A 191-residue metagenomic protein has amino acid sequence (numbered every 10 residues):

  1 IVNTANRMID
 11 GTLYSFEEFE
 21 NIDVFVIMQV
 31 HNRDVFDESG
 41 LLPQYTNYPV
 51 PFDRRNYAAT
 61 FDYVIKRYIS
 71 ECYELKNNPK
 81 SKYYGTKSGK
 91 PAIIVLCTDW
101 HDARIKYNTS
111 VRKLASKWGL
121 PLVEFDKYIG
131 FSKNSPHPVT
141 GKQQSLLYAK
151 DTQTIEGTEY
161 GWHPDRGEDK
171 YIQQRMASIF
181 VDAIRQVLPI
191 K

Functional and structural regions predicted by a protein language model:
I1-A59, S88: Conserved SGNH/GDSL esterase-like catalytic core that processes O-acyl groups on lipids and polysaccharides
G11, T60-V64, I179: Well-ordered alpha-helical segments embedded in enzymatic catalytic cores
E18-N21, K90, S116, G157: Residue-level preference for short coil/turn positions at secondary-structure junctions
M28-N32, I65-K113, K117: Active-site segments of SGNH/GDSL-like serine hydrolases that catalyze O-acetyl group transfer/hydrolysis on lipids
E38-P51, E74-P91, L96, S132-R166: Surface-exposed intrinsically disordered loops and tails
P51-D62, I105, K170, Q174: Non-membrane alpha-helical structural segments and their capping/turn regions in soluble enzymes
D99-K191: Catalytic His-Asp segment of secreted/periplasmic serine-dependent ester chemistry enzymes
